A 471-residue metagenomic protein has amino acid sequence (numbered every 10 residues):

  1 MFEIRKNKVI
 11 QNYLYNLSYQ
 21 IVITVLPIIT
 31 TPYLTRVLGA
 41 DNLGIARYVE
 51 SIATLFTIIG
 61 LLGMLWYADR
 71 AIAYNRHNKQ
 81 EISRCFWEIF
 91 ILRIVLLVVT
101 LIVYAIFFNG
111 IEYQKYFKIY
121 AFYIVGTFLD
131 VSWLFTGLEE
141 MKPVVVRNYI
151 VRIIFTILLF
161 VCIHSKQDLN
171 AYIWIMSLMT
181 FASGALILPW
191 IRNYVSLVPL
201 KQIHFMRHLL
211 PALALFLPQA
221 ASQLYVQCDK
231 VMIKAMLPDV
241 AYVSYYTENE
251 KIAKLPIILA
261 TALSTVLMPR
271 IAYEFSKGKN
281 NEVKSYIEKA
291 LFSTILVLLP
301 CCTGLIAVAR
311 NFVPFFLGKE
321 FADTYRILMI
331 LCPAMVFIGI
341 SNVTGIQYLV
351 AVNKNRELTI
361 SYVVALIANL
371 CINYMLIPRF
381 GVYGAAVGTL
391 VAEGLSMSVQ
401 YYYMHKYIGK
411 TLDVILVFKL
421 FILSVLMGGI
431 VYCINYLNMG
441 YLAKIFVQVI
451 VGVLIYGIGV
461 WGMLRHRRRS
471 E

Functional and structural regions predicted by a protein language model:
M1-R5, V9, K142-V145, L169-I175 (+5 more regions): Interhelical loop/hinge segments that connect adjacent transmembrane helices in multipass membrane
R5-L65, L101, T156, F160 (+2 more regions): Signature of the first transmembrane helix
V25-L43, V161-S165, Q223-P256, P269-E274 (+2 more regions): Helix-terminus/linker motif at the lipid-water interface of multi-pass membrane proteins
P32, G60-H77, N249-L291, I295-L298 (+1 more regions): Helix-loop junctions and terminal segments of transmembrane helices in multi-pass membrane transport/translocation
A40, F107-I124, V240, L305-F337: Interfacial segments at transmembrane-helix termini and the short loops linking adjacent helices
R76, I124-N148, P333-V364: Membrane-interface junctions at transmembrane-helix termini in multi-pass inner-membrane proteins
A121, V146-N193, P211, P218 (+4 more regions): Hydrophobic alpha-helical transmembrane segments
A365, I415-S470: Transmembrane alpha-helical segments of multi-pass transport proteins
